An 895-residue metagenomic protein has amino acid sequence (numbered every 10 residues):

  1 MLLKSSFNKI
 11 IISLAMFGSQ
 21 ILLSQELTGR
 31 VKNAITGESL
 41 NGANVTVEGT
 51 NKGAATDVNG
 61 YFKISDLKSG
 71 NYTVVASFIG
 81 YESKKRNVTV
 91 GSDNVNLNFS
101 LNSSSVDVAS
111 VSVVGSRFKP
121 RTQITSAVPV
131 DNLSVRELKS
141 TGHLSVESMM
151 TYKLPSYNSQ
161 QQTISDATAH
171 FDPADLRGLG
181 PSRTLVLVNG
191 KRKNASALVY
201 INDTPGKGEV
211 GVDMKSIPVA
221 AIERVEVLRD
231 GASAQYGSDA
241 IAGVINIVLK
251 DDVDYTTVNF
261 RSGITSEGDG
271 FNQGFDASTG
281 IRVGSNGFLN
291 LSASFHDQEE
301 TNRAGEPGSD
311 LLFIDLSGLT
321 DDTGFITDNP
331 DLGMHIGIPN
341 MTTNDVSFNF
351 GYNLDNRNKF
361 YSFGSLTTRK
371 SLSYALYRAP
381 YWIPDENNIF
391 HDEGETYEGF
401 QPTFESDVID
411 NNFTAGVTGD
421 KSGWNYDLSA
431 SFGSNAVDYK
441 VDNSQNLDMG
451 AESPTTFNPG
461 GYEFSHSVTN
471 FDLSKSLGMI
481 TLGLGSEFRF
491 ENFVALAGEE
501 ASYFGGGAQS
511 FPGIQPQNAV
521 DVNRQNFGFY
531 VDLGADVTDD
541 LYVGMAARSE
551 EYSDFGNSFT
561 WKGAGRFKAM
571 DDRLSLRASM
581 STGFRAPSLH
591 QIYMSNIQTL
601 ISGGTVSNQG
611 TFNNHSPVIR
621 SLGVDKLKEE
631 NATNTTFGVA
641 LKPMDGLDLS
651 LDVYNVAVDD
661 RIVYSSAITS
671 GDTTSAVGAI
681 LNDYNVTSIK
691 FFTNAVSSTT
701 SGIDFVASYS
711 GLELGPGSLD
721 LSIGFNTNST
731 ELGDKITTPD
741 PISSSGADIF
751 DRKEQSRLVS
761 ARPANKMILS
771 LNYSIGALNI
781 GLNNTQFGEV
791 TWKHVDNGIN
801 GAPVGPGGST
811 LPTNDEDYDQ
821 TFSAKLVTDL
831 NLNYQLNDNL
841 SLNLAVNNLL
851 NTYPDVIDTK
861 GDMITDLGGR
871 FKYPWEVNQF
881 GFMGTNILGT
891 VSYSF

Functional and structural regions predicted by a protein language model:
K32-T36, A43-E48, S77-Y81, G91-K139 (+2 more regions): Short, acidic, small-residue-rich periplasmic hinge/interaction motif at the N-terminus of Gram-negative outer-membrane
T50-Y61: Short, acidic Ser/Thr/Gly-rich low-complexity loop/linker segments typical of extracellular and cell-surface proteins
K63-S65, K191-R229: Short acidic/polar hinge/loop motifs at secondary-structure boundaries that mediate gating or recognition
N94-S100, V146-M149, K153, A174 (+4 more regions): N-terminal periplasmic accessory domains that precede and gate Gram-negative outer-membrane beta-barrel machines
V130, M150-S196: Extracytoplasmic beta-strand/coil segments of soluble accessory domains associated with Gram-negative outer-membrane
S196, S729, Q786-P806, Y834-F895: C-terminal beta-signal and adjacent terminal beta-strands/loops of Gram-negative outer-membrane beta-barrel proteins
D392-G394, F400-A415, G419-D420, F432 (+4 more regions): Outer-membrane beta-barrel transmembrane domain signature of Gram-negative proteins, especially the mid-to-C-terminal
D540, V653-D796: Gram-negative outer-membrane beta-barrel transporters
